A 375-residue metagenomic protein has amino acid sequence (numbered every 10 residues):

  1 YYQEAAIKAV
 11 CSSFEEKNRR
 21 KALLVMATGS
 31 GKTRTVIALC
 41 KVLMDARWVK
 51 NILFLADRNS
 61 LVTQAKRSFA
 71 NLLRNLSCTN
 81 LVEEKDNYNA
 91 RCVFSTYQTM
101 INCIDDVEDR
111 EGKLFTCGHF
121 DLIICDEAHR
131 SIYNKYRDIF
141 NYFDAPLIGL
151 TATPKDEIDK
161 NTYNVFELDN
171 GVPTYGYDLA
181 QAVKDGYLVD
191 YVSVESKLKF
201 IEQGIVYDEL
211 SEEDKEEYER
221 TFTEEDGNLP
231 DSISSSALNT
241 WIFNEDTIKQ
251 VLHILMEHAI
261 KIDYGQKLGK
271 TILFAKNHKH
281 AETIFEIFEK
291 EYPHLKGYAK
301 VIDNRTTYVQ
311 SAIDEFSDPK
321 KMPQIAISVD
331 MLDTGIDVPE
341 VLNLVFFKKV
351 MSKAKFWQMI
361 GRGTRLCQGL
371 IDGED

Functional and structural regions predicted by a protein language model:
Y1-N51, S60, Q64-N75, Y88-C92 (+6 more regions): ATP-dependent helicase/translocase motor core
L23, N51-L53, K66, L72-K85 (+1 more regions): Conserved RecA-like helicase motor-core motifs
L24-V25, K50-R58, G269-N277: Conserved RecA-like ASCE P-loop NTPase motor core of nucleic-acid helicases/translocases
A65, C103-V107, E127-I139, V338-P339: Conserved ATPase-coupling elements of RecA-like P-loop NTPase cores
R91, F222-S328: Conserved C-terminal RecA-like helicase domain
Q98-T99, L122, K300-D375: Conserved RecA-like P-loop NTPase helicase motor core
E111-G149, P154: SF2 helicase catalytic motif II
K160-L268: Interdomain helical connector at the RecA1-RecA2 junction of SF1/SF2 helicase-like NTPases
